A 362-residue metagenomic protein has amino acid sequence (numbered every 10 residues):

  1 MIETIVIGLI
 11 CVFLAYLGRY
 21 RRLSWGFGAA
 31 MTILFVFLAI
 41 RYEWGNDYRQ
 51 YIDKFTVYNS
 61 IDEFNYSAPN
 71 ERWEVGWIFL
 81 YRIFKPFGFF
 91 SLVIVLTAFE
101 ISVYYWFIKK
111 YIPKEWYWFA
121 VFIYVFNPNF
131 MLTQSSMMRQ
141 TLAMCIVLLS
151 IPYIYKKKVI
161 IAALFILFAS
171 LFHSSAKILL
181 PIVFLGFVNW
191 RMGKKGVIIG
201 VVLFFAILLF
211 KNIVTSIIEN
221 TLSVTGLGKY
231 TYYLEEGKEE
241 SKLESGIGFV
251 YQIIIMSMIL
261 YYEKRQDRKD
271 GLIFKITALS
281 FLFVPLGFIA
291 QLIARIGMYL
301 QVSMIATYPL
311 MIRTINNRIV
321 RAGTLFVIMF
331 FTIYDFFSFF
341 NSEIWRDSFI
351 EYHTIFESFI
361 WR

Functional and structural regions predicted by a protein language model:
L23-G28, V197, D267-T277, I319-L325: Membrane-interfacial loop-to-transmembrane alpha-helix junctions, especially the N-terminal start
W44, R49-D53, Y58-N59, I78 (+2 more regions): Alpha-helical transmembrane segments and terminal signal-anchor/GPI-anchor hydrophobic tails, characterized by long
R49, D53-V57, S67-F87: Short hydrophobic/aromatic helix or loop-helix immediately within or flanking a transmembrane segment in polytopic
V95-Y111: Transmembrane-helix motifs of polytopic, lipid-linked glycan transferases
I108-F126: Transmembrane-helix signature of polytopic, membrane-embedded enzymes that assemble or transfer cell-envelope glycans
Q134-Q140: Short acidic/glycine- and proline-prone juxtamembrane loop motifs at membrane-interface regions of multi-pass membrane
V147-I160: Membrane-interface transmembrane helices that cradle and orient dolichyl/undecaprenyl
I161-L185, F281-P285: Membrane-interface alpha helices of multi-pass inner-membrane proteins
